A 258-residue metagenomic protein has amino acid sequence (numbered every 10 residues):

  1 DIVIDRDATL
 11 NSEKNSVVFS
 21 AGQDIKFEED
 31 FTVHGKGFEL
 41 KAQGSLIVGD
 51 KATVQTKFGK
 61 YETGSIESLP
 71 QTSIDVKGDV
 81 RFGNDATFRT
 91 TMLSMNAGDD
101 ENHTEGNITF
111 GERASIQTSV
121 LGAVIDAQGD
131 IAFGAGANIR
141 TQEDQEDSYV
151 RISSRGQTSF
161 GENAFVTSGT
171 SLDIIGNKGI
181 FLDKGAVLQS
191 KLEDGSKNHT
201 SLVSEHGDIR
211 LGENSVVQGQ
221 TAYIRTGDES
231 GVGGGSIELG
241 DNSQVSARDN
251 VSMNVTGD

Functional and structural regions predicted by a protein language model:
D1-V3, T9-N11, S16-V18, Q23-F27 (+28 more regions): Extracellular beta-strand scaffolds
